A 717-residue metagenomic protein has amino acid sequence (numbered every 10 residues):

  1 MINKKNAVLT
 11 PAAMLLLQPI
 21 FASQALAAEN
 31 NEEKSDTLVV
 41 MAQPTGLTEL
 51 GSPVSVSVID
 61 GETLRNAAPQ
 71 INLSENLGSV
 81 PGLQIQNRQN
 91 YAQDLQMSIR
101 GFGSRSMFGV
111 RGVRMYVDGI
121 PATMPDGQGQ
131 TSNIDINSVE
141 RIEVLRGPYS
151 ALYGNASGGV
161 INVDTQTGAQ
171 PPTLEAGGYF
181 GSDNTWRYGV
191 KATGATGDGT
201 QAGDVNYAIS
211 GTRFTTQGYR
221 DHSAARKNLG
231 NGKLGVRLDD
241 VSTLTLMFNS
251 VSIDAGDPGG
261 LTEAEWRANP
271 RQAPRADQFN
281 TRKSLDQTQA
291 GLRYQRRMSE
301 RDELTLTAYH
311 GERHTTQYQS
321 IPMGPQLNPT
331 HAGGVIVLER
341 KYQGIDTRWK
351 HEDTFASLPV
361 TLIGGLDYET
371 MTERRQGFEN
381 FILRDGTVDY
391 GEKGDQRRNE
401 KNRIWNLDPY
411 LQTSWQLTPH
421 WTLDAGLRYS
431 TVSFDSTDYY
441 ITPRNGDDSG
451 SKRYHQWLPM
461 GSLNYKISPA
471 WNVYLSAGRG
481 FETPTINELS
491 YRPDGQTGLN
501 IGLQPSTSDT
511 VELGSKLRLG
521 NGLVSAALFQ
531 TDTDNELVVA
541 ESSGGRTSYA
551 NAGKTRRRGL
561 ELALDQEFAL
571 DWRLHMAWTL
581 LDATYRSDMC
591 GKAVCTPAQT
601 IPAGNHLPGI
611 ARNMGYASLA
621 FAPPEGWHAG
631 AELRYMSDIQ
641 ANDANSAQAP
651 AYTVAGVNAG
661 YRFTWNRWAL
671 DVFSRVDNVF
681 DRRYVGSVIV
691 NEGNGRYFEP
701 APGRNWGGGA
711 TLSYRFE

Functional and structural regions predicted by a protein language model:
P11, T193, N249, L475 (+3 more regions): Conserved C-terminal beta-signal and adjacent last beta-strands/turns of outer-membrane beta-barrel proteins
K34-A67, S74, D94-S98, V113 (+1 more regions): N-terminal periplasmic "start-of-domain" segments of outer-membrane beta-barrel proteins
V113, I120-R146: Short acidic/polar hinge/loop motifs at secondary-structure boundaries that mediate gating or recognition
T173, F180-T215, R220-P258, R282-S299 (+6 more regions): Transmembrane beta-barrel wall of Gram-negative outer-membrane proteins
T200, V205, R293-R297, E303-I321 (+5 more regions): Membrane-embedded beta-barrel scaffold of Gram-negative outer-membrane proteins
T243-N249, L285-I441, N464-K466, V524-L528 (+1 more regions): Face-selective signature of the C-terminal outer-membrane beta-barrel domain
D254-A268, T372-E379, S433-Y440, S451 (+8 more regions): Surface-exposed extracellular loop regions of Gram-negative outer-membrane beta-barrel proteins, predominantly
R348-H351, A356, P419, L423 (+3 more regions): Gram-negative outer-membrane beta-barrel transporters
